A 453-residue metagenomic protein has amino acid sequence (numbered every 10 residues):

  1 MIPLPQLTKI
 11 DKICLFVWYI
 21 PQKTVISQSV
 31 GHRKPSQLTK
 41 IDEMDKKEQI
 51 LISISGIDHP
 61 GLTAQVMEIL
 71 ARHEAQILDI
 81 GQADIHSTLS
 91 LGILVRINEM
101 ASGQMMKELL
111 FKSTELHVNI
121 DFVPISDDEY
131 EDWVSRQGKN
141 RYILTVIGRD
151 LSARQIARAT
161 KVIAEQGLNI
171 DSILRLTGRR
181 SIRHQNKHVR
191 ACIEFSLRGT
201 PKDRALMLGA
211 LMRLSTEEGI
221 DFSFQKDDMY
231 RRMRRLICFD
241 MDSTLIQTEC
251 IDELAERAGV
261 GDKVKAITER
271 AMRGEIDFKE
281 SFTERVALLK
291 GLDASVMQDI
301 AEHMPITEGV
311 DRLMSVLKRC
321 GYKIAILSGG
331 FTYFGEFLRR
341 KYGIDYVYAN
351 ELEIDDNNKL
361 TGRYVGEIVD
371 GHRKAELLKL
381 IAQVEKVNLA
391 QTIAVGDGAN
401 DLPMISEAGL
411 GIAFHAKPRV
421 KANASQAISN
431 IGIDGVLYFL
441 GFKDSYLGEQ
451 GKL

Functional and structural regions predicted by a protein language model:
I2-K9: Extreme N-terminal basic, low-complexity initiation segments that serve as generic localization/processing leaders
L7, S29, P35-L38: Cationic, low-complexity basic patches in intrinsically disordered or flexible, solvent-exposed regions
L38-R234: A conserved regulatory-domain signal marking ACT and ACT-like small-molecule sensing domains and adjacent regulatory
E129-Q137, D228-R235, T268-L292, N358: Long, charged amphipathic helices and adjacent flexible linkers at domain junctions
G209, G291-L453: C-terminal cap/substrate-recognition subdomain and adjoining C-terminal extension of metal-dependent phosphatase-like
M229, M233-K279: Active-site neighborhood of HAD-like aspartate-dependent phosphohydrolases
